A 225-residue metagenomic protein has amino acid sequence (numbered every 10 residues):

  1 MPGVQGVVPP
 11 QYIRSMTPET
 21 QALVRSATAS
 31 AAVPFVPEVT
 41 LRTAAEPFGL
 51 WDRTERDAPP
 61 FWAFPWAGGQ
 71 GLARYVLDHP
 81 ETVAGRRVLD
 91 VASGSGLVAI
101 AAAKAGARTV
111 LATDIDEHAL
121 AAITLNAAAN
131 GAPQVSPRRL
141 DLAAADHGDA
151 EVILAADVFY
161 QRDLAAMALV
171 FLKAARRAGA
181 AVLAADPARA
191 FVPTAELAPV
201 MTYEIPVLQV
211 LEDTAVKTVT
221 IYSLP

Functional and structural regions predicted by a protein language model:
V4-P225: S-adenosylmethionine-dependent methyltransferases
